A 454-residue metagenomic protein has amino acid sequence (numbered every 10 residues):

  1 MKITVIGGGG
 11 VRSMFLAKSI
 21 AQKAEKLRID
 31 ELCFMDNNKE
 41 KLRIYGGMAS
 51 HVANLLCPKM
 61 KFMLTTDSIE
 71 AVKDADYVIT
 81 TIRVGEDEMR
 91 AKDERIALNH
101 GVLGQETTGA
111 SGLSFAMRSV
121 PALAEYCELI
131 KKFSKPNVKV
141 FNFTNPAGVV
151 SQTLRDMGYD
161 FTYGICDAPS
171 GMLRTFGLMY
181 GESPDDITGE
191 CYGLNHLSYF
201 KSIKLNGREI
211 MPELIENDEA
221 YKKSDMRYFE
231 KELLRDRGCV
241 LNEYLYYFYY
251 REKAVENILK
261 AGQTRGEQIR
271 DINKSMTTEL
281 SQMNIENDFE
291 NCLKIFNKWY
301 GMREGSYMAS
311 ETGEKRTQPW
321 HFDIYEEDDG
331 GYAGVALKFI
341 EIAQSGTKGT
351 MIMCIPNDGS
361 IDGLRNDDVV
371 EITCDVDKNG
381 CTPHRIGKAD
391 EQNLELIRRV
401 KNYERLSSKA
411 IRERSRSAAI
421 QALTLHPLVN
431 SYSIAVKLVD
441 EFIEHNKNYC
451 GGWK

Functional and structural regions predicted by a protein language model:
I3-L32: N-terminal Rossmann-like dinucleotide-binding module
G9-S13, K39-E40, N142-V150, A168-G171: Gly/Ser/Thr-rich loops at beta-strand to alpha-helix junctions that form or flank small-molecule/cofactor-binding
E25-S50: NAD(P)-binding Rossmann-fold cofactor-contacting core
K61-D74: Short acidic low-complexity segments
K73, I79-T80, N142: Redox-cofactor binding/interface segments in oxidoreductases and associated redox assembly factors
V84, E88-D156: Rossmann-fold NAD(P)-binding glycine/threonine-rich loop
D160-Y180: Acidic, His- and aromatic-enriched active-site or binding-groove loops in soluble protein domains that engage sugars
G181-K454: Long, compositionally biased stretches enriched for glycine and/or charged residues
